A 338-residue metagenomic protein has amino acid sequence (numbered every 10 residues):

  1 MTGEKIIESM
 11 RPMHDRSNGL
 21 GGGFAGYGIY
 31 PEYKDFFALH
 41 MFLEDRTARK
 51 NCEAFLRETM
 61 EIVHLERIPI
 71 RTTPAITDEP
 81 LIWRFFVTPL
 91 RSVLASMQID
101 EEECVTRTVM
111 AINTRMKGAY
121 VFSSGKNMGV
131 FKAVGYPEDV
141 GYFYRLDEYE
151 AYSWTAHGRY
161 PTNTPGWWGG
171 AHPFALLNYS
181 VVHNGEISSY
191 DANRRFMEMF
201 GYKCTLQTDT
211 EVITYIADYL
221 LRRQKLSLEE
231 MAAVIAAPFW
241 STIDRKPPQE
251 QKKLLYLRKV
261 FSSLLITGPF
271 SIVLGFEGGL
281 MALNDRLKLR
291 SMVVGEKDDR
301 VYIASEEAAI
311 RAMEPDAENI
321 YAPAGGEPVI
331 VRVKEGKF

Functional and structural regions predicted by a protein language model:
M1-F338: Conserved short alpha-helical segments that host acidic/polar catalytic motifs at enzyme active sites
